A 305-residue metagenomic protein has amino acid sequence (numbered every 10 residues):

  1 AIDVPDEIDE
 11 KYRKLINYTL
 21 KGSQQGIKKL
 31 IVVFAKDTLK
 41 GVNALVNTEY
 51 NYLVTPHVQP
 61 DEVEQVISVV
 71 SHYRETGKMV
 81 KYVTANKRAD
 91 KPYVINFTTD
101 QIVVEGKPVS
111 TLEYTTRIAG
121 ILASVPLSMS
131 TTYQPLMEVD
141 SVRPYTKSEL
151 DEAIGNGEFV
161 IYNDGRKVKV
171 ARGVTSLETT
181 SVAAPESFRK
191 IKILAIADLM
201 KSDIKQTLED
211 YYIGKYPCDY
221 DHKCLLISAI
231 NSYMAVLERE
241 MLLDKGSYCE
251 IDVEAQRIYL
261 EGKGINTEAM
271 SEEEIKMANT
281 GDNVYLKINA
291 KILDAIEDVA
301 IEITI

Functional and structural regions predicted by a protein language model:
A1-Y18, Q24, E158-I305: Structured, hydrophobic secondary-structure cores that serve as assembly/anchoring elements
D3, E7, G26, I31-V32 (+2 more regions): Detector for intrinsically disordered, low-structure N-terminal pre-sequences
N17-A35: Positively charged, amphipathic N-terminal segments that serve as targeting/anchoring signals
A35-E209, K245-R257: A glycine- and small-residue-enriched flexible loop/hinge signal that marks low-structured segments
